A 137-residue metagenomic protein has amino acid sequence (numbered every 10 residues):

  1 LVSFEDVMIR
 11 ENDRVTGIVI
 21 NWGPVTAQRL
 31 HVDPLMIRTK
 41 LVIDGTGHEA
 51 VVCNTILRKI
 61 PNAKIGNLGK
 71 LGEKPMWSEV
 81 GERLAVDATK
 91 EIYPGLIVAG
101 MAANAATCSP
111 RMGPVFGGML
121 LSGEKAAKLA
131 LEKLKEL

Functional and structural regions predicted by a protein language model:
L1-L137: Residues forming the flavin
